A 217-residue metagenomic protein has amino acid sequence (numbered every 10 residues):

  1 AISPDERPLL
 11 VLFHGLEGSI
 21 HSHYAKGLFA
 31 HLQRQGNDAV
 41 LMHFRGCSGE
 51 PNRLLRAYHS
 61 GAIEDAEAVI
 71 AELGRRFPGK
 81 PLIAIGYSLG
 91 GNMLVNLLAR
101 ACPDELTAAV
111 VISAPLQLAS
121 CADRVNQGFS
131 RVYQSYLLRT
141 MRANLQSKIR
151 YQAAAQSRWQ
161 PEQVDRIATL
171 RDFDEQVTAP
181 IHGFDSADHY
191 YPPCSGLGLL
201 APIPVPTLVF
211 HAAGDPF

Functional and structural regions predicted by a protein language model:
A1-E6: Short beta-strand-to-loop junctions in surface cap/lid or active-site-entrance loops
R7-G15: Short beta-strand element of the alpha/beta-hydrolase
G18-H21, F29-R53: Conserved alpha/beta-hydrolase
R45-I83: Catalytic nucleophile-loop/oxyanion-hole region of alpha/beta-hydrolase and closely related hydrolase-like folds
R75-I181: Alpha/beta-hydrolase-fold enzymes
Q176-L199: Active-site nucleophile elbow and catalytic-triad environment of alpha/beta-hydrolase enzymes
I203, V209-H211: Short beta-strand/loop motif that positions the catalytic acidic residue of the alpha/beta-hydrolase fold
